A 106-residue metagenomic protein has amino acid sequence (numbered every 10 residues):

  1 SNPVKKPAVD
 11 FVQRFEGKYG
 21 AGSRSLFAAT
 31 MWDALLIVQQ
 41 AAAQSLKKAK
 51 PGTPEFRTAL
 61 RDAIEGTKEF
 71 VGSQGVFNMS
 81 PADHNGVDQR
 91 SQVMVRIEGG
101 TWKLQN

Functional and structural regions predicted by a protein language model:
S1-N106: Extracytosolic ligand-binding ectodomains
